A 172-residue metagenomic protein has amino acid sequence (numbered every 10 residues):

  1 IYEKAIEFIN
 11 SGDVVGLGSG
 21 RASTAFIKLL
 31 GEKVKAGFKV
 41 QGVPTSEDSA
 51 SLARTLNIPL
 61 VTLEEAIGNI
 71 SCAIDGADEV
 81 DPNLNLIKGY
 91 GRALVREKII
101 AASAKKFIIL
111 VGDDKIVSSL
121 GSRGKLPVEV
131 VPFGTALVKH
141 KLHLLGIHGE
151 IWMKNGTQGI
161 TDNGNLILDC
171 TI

Functional and structural regions predicted by a protein language model:
I1-A77: N-terminal active-site beta-alpha-beta segment that forms phosphate/nucleotide-binding and substrate-recognition loops
D48-I172: Conserved phosphate- and dinucleotide-binding cores of soluble alpha/beta proteins, encompassing both enzyme active
